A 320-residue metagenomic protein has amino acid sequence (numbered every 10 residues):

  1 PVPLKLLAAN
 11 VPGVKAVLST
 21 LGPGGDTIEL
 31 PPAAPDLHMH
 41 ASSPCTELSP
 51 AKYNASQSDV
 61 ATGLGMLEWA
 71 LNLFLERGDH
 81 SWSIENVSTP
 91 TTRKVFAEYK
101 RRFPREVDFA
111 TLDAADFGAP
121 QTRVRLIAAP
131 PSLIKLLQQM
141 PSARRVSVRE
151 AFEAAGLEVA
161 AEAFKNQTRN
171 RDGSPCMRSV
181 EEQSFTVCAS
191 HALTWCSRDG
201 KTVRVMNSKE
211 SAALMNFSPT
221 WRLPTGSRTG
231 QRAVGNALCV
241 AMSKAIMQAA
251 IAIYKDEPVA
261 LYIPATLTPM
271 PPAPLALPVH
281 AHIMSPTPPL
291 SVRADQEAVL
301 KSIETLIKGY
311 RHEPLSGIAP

Functional and structural regions predicted by a protein language model:
P1, Q138-Q139, A260: Terminal non-domain segments
P1-P23: SAM cofactor-binding core of SAM-dependent methyltransferases, primarily the Rossmann-like beta-alpha-beta module
P3, K94-F96, M242: Residues at alpha-helix caps and immediate loop-helix transition turns in enzyme cores, especially N- and C-cap
A9, N72, Q248, A252: Short, well-ordered alpha-helices that flank and scaffold nucleotide-derived cofactor binding pockets
V11, G24-H38, S42-R204: Class I S-adenosyl-L-methionine
E150-P320: C-terminal target-recognition/interaction regions appended to catalytic cores
